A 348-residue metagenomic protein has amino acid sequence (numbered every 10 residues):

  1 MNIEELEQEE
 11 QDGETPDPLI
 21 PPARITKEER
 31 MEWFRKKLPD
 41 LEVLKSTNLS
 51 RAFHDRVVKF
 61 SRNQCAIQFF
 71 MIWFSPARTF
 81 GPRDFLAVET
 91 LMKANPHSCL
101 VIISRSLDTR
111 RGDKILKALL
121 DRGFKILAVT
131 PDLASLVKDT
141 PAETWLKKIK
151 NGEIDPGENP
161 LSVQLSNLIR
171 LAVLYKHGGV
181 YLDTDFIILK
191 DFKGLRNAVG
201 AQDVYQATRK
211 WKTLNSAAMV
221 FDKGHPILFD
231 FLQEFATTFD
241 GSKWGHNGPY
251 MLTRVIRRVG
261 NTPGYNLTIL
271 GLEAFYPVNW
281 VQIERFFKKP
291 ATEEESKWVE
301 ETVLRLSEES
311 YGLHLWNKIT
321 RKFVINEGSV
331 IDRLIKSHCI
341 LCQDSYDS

Functional and structural regions predicted by a protein language model:
M1-S166, T184-S348: Glycosyltransferase-associated regions of secretory-pathway enzymes, highlighting luminal stem/catalytic domains
N167-G179: Small-residue hinge/turn detector
